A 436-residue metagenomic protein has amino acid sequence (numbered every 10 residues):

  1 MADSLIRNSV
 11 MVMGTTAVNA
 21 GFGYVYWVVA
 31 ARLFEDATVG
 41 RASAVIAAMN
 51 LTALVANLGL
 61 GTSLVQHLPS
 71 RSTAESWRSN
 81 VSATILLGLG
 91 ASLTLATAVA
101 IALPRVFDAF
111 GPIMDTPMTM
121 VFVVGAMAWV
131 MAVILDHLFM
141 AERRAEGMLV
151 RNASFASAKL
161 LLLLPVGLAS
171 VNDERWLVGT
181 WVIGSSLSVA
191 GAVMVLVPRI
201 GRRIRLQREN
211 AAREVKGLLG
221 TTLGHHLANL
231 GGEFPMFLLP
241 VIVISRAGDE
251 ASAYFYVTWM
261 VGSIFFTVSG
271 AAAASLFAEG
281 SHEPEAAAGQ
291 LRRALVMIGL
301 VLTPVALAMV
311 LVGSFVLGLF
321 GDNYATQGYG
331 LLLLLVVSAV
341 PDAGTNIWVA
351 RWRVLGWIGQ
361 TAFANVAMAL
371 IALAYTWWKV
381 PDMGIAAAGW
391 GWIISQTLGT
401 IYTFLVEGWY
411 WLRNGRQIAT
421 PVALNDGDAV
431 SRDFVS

Functional and structural regions predicted by a protein language model:
M1-L5, E174-T180, G191-F234, S275 (+2 more regions): Interhelical loop/hinge segments that connect adjacent transmembrane helices in multipass membrane
A2-V25, I85, L89-G90, T119-V123 (+10 more regions): Hydrophobic faces of transmembrane alpha-helices in multi-pass small-molecule transporters and flippases across diverse
D3-G61, L223-D249, L373, W392 (+2 more regions): Signature of the first transmembrane helix
R7-N19, V45, N50, L54-P104 (+3 more regions): Membrane-water interface segments that mark the loop-to-transmembrane alpha-helix transition
V28, N57-S72, G201, T258 (+2 more regions): Helix-loop junctions and terminal segments of transmembrane helices in multi-pass membrane transport/translocation
P104-F122, D249-S252, L311-A343, A386: Interfacial segments at transmembrane-helix termini and the short loops linking adjacent helices
T116-M120, L149-G201, A367-I371, I385-W409: Hydrophobic alpha-helical transmembrane segments
A128-N152, E279-P284, V337-A364: Membrane-interface junctions at transmembrane-helix termini in multi-pass inner-membrane proteins
